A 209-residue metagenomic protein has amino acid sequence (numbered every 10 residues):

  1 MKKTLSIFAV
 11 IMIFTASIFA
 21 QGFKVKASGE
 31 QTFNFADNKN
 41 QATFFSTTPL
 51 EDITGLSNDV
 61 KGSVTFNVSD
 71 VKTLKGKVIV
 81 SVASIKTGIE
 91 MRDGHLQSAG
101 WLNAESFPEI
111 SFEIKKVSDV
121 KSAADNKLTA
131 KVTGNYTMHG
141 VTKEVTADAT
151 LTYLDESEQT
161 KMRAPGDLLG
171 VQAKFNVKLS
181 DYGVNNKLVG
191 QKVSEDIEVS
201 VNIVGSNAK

Functional and structural regions predicted by a protein language model:
M1-K24: Bacterial Sec-dependent N-terminal signal peptides
Q21-K209: Low-complexity, acidic/polar, glycine-enriched regions of mature
